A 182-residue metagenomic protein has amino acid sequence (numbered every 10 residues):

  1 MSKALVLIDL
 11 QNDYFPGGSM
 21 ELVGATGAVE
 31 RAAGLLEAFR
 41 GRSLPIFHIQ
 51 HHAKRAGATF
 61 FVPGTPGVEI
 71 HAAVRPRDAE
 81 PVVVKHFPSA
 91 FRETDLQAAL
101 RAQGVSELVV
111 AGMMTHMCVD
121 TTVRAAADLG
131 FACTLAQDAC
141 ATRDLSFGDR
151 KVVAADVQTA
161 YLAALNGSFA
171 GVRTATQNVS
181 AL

Functional and structural regions predicted by a protein language model:
S2-A4, E30-R42, T59-L182: Active-site-adjacent betaalpha module
L5-Q11: N-terminal nucleotide-binding beta1-loop-alpha1 segment
Y14-G18, R55-A58, R143-S146: A short acidic, helix-capping loop that chelates divalent metal ions and anchors anionic groups
F15-A25, R150-K151: Acidic/histidine-rich helix-loop elements that form or flank divalent-metal/phosphate-binding sites at the catalytic
G17, I49-H51, V84, Q137: Short beta-strands and strand-loop turn motifs
F39-K54: Von Willebrand factor
